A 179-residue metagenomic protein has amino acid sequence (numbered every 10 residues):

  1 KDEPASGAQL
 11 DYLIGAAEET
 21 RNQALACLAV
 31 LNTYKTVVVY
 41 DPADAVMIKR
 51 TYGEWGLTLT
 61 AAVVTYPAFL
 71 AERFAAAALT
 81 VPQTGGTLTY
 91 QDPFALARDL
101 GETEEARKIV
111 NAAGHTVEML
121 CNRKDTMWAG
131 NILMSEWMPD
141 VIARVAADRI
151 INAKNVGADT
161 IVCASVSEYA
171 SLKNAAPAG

Functional and structural regions predicted by a protein language model:
K1-G179: Iron-sulfur cluster-binding electron-transfer modules in prokaryotic oxidoreductases
